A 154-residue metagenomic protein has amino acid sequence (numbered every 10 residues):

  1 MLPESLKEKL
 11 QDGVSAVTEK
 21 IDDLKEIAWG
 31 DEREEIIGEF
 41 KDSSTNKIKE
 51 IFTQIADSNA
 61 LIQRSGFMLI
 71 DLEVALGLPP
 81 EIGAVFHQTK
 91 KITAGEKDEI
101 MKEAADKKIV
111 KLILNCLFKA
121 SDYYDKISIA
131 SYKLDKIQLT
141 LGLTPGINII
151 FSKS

Functional and structural regions predicted by a protein language model:
L2-M68, E81-S154: Compositionally biased, non-globular sequence tracts
